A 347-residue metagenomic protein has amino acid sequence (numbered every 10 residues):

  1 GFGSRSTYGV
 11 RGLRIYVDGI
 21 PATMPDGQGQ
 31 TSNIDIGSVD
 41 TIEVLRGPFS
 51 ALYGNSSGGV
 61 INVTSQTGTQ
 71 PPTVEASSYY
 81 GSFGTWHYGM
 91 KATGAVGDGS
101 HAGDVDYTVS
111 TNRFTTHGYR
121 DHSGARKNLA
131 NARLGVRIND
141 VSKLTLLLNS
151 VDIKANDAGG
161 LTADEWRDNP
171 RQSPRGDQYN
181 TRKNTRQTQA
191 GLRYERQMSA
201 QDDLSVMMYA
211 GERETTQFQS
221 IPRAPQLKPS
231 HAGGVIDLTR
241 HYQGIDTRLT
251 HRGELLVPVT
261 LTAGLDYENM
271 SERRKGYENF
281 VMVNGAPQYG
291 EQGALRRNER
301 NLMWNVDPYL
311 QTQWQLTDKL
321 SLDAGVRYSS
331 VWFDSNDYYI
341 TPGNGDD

Functional and structural regions predicted by a protein language model:
G1, L13-Y16, Q30-S32, V44 (+2 more regions): N-terminal periplasmic accessory domains that precede and gate Gram-negative outer-membrane beta-barrel machines
S4-S6, A22-T23, P48-L52, T116-G118: Short beta-strands and strand-coil junctions in structured, solvent-facing domains, enriched
G12-L13, I20-R46: Short acidic/polar hinge/loop motifs at secondary-structure boundaries that mediate gating or recognition
D26, T73-S77, T115-R120, R126-N131 (+7 more regions): Extracellular loop and loop/strand-boundary signature of outer-membrane beta-barrel proteins
D40-T41, G59-V60, S65-Y80, Y107-V109 (+2 more regions): Transmembrane beta-strand segments of Gram-negative outer membrane beta-barrel proteins
S65-T73, S100, Y107-T115, D164-R175 (+4 more regions): Flexible, solvent-exposed coil segments and beta strand-coil junctions, predominantly the extracellular/periplasmic
Y80-T115, R120-A158, R182-D203, Q243 (+3 more regions): Transmembrane beta-barrel wall of Gram-negative outer-membrane proteins
K143-V151, N184-I340: Face-selective signature of the C-terminal outer-membrane beta-barrel domain
